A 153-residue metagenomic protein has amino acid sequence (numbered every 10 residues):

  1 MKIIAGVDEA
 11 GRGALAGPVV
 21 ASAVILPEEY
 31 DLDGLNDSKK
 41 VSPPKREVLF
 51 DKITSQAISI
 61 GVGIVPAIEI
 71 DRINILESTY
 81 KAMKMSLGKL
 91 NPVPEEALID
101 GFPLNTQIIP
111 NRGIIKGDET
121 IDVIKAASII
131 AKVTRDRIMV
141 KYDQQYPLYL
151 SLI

Functional and structural regions predicted by a protein language model:
M1-I153: RNase H-like, Mg2+-dependent phosphodiesterase core, and more generally RNA phosphate-backbone-engaging helix-loop
